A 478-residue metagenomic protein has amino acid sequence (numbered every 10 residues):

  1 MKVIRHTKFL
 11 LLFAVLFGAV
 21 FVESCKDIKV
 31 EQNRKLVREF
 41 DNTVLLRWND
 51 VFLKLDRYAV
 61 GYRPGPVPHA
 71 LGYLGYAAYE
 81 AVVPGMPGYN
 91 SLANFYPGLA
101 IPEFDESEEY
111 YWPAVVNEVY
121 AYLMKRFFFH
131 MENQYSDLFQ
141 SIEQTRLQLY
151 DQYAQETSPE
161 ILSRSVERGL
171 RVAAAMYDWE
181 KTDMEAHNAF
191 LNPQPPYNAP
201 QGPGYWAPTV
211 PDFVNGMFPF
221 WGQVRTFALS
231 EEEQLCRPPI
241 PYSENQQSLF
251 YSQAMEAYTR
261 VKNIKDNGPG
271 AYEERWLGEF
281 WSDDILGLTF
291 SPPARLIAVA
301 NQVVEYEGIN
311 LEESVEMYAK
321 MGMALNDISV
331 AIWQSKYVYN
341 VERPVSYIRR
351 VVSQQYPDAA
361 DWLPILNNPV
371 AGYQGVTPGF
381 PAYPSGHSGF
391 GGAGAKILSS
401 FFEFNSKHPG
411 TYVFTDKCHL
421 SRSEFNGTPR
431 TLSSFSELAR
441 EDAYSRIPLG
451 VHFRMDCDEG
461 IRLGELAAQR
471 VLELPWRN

Functional and structural regions predicted by a protein language model:
K2-L11: Bacterial N-terminal signal peptides that target proteins for export
L12-G18: Hydrophobic helical h-region of N-terminal Sec-dependent signal peptides in bacterial secretory/periplasmic proteins
V20-S24: C-terminal motif of bacterial Sec signal peptides marking the signal peptidase cleavage site
K26-N478: Acidic/polar surface patches and capping/hinge elements
